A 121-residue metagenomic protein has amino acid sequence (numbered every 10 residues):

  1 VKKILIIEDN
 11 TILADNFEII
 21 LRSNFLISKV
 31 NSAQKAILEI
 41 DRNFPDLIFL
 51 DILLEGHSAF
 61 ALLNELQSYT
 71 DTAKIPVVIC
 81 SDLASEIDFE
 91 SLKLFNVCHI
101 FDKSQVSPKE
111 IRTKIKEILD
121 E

Functional and structural regions predicted by a protein language model:
E8: Conserved acidic carboxylate
T11-K29, K35: Two-component/phosphorelay signaling modules centered on CheY-like receiver
S32, S58-N64: Acidic catalytic/metal-coordinating carboxylates
N43-F49, L54: Active-site beta3 strand of CheY-like receiver
E55, S85: The feature encodes the CheY-like receiver
A59, S68, S91-H99: As written
S104-I115: C-terminal output helix
